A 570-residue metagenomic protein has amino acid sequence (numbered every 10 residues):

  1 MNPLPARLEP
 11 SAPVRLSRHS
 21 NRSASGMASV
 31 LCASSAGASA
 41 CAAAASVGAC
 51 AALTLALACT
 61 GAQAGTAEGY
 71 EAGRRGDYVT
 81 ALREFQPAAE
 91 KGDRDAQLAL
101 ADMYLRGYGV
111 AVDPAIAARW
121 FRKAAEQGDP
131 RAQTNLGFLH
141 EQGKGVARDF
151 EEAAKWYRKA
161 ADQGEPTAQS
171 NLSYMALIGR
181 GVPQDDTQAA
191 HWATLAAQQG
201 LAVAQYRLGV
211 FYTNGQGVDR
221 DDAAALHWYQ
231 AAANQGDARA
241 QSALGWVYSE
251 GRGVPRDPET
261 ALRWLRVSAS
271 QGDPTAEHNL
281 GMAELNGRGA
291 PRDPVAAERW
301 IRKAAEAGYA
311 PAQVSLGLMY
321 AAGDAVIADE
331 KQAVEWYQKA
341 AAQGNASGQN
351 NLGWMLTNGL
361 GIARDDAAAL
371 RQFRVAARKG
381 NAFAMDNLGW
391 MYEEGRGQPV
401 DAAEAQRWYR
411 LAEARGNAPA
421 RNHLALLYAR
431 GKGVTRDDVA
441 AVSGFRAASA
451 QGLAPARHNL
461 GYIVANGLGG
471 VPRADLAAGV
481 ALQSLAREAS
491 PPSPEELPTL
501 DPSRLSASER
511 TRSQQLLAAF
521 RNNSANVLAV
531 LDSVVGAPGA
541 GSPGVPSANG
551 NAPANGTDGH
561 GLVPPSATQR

Functional and structural regions predicted by a protein language model:
M1-A42: N-terminal secretory signal peptides that target proteins for export/translocation
L53-K91, D95-A99, A529, P546 (+1 more regions): N-terminal leader/linker segments that initiate helical-solenoid repeat arrays
G65-A72, A99-R106, N135-Q142, N171-I178 (+15 more regions): Hydrophobic face of amphipathic alpha-helices that form TPR/SEL1-like repeat modules and related alpha-solenoid
D77, E90-D93, R106-Y108, E126-D129 (+27 more regions): Short helix-capping/linker turns of helical repeat alpha-solenoids
P491-R570: Terminal, low-structured helical/coil segments at or just beyond the last alpha-helical repeat
